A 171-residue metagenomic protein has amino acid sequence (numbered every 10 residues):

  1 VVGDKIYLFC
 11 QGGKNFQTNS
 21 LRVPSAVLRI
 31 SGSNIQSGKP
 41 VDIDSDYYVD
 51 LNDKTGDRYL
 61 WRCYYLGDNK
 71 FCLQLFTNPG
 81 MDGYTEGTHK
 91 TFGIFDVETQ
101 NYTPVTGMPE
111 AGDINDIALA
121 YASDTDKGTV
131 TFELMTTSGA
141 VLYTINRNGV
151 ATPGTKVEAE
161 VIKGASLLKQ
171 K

Functional and structural regions predicted by a protein language model:
V1, L51-L66, G112-A122, E158-K171: Repeated scaffold domains used in trafficking and secretory/extracellular systems, primarily beta-propellers
V1-F71, L75-T77: Acidic, serine/threonine- and glycine-rich low-complexity intrinsically disordered segments that serve as flexible
V2-I6, S31-N34, Y65-K70, A118-V130 (+2 more regions): Short, solvent-exposed coil/turn segments at beta-strand boundaries
N15-S25, D82-H89, M135-G139: Short, solvent-exposed loop/turn segments at conserved positions within beta-propeller repeat blades
R22-I35, G87-T99, T144-R147: Beta-propeller blade signature
S37-N52, N101-E110, T152-A159: Beta-propeller fold detector
L51-D113: C-terminal structural cap/anchor segments
L134-K171: Hydrophobic, glycine-enriched assembly/anchoring segments
